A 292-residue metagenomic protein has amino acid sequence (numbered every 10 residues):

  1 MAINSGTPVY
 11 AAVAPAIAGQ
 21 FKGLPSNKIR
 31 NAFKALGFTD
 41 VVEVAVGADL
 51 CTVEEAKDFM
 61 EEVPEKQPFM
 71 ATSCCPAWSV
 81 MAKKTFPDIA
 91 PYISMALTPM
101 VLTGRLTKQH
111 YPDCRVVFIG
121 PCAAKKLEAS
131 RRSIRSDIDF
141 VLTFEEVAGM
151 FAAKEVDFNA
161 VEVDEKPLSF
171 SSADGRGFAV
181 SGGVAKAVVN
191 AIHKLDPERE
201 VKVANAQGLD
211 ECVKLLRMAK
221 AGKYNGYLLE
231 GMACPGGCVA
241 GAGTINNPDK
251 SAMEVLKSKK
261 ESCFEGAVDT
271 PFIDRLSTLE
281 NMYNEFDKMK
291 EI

Functional and structural regions predicted by a protein language model:
M1-I292: Iron-sulfur-associated redox domains of electron-transfer enzymes in respiratory and anaerobic energy metabolism
